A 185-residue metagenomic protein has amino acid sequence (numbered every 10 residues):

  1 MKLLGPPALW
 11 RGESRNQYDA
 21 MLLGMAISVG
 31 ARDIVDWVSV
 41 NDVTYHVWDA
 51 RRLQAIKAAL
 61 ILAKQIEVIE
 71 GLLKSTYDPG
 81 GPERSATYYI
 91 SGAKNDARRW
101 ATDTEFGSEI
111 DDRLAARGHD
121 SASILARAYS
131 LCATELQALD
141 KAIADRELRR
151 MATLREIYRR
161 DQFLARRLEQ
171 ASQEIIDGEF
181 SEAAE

Functional and structural regions predicted by a protein language model:
M1-E185: Intrinsically disordered, low-complexity, charged/polar segments
